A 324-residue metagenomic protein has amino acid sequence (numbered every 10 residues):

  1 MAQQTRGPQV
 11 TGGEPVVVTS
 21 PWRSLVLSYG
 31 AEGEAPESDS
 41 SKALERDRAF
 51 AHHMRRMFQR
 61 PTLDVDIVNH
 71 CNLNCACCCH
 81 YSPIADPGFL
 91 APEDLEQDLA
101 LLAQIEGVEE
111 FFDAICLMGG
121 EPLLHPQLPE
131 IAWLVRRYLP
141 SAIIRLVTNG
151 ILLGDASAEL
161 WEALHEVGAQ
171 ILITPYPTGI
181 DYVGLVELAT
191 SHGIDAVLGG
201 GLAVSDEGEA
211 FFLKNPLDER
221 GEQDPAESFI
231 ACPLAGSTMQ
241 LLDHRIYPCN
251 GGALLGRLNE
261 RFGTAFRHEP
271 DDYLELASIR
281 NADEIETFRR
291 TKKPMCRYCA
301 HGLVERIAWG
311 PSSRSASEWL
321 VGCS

Functional and structural regions predicted by a protein language model:
M1-V17, P21: Boundary detector for helix-to-coil junctions that initiate low-complexity/charged tails
V16-D47, G200, R245-D271: A broadly conserved sequence feature marking short terminus-proximal activation segments in nucleic acid-centric
V18-L146, L153-A156, E318-S324: Conserved alpha-helical substructure of the radical SAM core
R60, P92-L95, L128, T178-Y182 (+2 more regions): A structural signal for well-ordered alpha-helical scaffolds and beta->alpha junctions
G107-E110, L164-E166, R290: Flexible, charged surface loops at secondary-structure boundaries
H125-D243, Y247-G252, R257: Conserved AdoMet/S-adenosylmethionine-binding subsite of the radical SAM
P216-S324: Accessory C-terminal segments flanking Radical SAM cores
